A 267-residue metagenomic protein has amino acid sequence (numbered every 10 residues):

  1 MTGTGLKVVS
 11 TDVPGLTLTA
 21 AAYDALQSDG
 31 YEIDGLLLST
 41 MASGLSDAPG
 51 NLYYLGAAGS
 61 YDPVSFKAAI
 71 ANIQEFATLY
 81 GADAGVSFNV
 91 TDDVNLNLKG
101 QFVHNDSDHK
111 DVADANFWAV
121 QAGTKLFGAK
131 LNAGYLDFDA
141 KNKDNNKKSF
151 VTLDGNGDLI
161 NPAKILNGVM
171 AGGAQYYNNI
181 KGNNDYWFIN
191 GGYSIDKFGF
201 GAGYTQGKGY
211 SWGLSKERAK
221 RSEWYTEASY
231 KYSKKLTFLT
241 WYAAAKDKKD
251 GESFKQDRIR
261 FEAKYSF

Functional and structural regions predicted by a protein language model:
M1-G35, A57-S65, T124, A129-A140: Outer membrane beta-barrel
T2-T4, N51-Y53, N116: Beta-rich catalytic cores
G5, Y54, Y186-F188: Conserved positions at the start
T19, Q27, L37-M41, V86-N89: Short, low-complexity, polar/charged sequence segments that are solvent-exposed and flexible
I33, S39-D47, L55-G59, S65-A71 (+1 more regions): Conserved beta-alpha junction segments in alpha/beta enzyme cores
D47-A48, G182: Conserved phosphate-coordination/catalytic loops
D62, K67-F267: Outer-membrane beta-barrel pore domains
